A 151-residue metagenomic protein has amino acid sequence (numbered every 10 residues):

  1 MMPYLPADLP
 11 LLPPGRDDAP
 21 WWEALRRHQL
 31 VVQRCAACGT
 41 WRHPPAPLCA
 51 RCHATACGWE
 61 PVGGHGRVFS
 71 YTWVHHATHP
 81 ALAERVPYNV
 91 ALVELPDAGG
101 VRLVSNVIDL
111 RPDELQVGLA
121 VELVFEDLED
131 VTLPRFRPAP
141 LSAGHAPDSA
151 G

Functional and structural regions predicted by a protein language model:
M1-L30, A98, P138-L141: A broadly conserved sequence feature marking short terminus-proximal activation segments in nucleic acid-centric
P3-Y4, A98, L103-G151: Well-ordered alpha/beta subsegment
Q29-V32, A46: Residues immediately within or flanking Cys/His clusters that coordinate Zn2+ in small zinc-binding modules
R34, H65-R67, L92, N106 (+1 more regions): Residues located in well-ordered beta-strands
A36-G39, H53: Cys/His-coordinated zinc-binding microdomains
H43, C57-G58: Short functional micro-motifs and their immediate structural scaffolds
P47-C52, E60-V68: Short cysteine/histidine-rich zinc-coordinating motifs and their immediately flanking basic loops
F69-I108, V117: Glycine-rich active-site loops that engage anionic ligands at enzyme catalytic sites
